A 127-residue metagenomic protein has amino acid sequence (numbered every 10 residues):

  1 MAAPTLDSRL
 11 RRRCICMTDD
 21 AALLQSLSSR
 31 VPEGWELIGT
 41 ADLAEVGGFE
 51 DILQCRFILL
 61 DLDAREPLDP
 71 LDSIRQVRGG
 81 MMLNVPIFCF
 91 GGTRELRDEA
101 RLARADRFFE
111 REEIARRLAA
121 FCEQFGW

Functional and structural regions predicted by a protein language model:
M1-R13, T18-Q25, A119-W127: Non-catalytic signal-transmission and effector/linker regions of two-component phosphorelay proteins
A21-I38: Two-component/phosphorelay signaling modules centered on CheY-like receiver
A41-F57: Acidic, metal-coordinating helix/loop segments flanking the phosphotransfer/catalytic sites of two-component signaling
L59-Q76: Conserved phosphotransfer microenvironments
V77-L83: Conserved phosphotransfer cores of two-component systems
N84-G92: A short, hydrophobic beta-strand element within the central beta-sheet of small alpha/beta folds
R94-F108: Alpha4 helix (beta4-alpha4-beta5 surface) of REC/receiver domains from two-component response regulators
R104-A120: Output/docking surface of receiver
